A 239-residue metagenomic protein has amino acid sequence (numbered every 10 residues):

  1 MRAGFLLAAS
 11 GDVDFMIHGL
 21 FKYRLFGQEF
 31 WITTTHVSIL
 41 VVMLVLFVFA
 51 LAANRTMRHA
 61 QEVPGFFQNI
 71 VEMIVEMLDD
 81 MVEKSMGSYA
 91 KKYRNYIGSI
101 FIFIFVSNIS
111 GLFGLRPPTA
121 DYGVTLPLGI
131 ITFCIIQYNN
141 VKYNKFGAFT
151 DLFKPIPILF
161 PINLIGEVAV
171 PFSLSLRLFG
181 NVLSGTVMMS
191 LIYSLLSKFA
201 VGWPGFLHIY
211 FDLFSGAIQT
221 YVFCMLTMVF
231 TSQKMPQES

Functional and structural regions predicted by a protein language model:
R2-S239: Selective transmembrane helix interface/packing segments
